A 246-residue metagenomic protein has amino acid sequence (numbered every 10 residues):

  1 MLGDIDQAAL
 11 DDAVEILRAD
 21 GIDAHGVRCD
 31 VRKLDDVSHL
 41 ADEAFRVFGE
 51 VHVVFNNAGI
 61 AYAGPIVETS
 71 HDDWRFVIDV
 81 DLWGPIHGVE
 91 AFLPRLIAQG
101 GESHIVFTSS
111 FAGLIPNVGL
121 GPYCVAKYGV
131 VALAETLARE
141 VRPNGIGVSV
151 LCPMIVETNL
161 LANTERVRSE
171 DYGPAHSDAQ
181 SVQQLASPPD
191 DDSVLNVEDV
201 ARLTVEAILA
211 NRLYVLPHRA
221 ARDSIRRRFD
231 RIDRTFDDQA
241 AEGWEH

Functional and structural regions predicted by a protein language model:
M1-D12: Conserved glycine-rich Rossmann-like NAD(P)H-binding loop of the short-chain dehydrogenase/reductase
Q7-A8, V27-H39, H71: The beta1-alpha1 cofactor-binding region of Rossmann-like NAD(H)/NADP(H)-dependent oxidoreductases
P65-I66, D73-R75: Substrate-binding pocket helix/loop in short-chain dehydrogenase/reductase
V89, A126: Active-site helix of classical SDR
S110: Residue(s) in the substrate-gating loop at a strand-loop-helix junction that position the organic substrate next
I115, T136-I146: Active-site-adjacent segment of SDR/Rossmann-fold oxidoreductases
P143-V215: SDR active-site lid
